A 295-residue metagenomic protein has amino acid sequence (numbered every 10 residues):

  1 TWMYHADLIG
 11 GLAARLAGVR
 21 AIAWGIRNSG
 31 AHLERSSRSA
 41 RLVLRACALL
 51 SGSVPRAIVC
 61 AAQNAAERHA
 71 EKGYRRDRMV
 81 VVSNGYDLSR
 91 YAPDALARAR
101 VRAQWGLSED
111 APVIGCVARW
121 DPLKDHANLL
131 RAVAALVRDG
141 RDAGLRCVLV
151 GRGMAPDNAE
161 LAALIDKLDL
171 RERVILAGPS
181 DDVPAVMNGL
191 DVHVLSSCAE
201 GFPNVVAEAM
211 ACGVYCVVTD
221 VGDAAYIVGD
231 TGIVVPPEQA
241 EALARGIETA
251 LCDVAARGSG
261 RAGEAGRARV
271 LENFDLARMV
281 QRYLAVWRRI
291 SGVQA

Functional and structural regions predicted by a protein language model:
S53-V81, Y86-R90: A short, active-site helix/loop in glycosyltransferases that binds the activated sugar's phosphate group
Y86, V117, R146-E160: Glycosyltransferase donor-sugar binding loop
R100-A103, G258-N273, R282-A285: A short, well-ordered alpha-helix in the C-terminal region of glycosyltransferases
P112, C116-R138, A159-E160, E241: A conserved mid-protein helix/loop that constitutes part of the nucleotide-sugar donor-binding site
A159-G178: Nucleotide-activated donor-binding/catalytic signature segment of Leloir-type glycosyltransferases, i.e., the conserved
P179, C198: Aromatic "clamp/platform" in nucleotide-sugar-dependent glycosyltransferases that forms part of the donor/acceptor
V206, Y215-V218: Short hydrophobic beta-strand element within catalytic cores of glycosyltransferases and related nucleotide-activated
D230-E241, T249-A255: Conserved acidic donor-binding segment of nucleotide-sugar-dependent glycosyltransferases
